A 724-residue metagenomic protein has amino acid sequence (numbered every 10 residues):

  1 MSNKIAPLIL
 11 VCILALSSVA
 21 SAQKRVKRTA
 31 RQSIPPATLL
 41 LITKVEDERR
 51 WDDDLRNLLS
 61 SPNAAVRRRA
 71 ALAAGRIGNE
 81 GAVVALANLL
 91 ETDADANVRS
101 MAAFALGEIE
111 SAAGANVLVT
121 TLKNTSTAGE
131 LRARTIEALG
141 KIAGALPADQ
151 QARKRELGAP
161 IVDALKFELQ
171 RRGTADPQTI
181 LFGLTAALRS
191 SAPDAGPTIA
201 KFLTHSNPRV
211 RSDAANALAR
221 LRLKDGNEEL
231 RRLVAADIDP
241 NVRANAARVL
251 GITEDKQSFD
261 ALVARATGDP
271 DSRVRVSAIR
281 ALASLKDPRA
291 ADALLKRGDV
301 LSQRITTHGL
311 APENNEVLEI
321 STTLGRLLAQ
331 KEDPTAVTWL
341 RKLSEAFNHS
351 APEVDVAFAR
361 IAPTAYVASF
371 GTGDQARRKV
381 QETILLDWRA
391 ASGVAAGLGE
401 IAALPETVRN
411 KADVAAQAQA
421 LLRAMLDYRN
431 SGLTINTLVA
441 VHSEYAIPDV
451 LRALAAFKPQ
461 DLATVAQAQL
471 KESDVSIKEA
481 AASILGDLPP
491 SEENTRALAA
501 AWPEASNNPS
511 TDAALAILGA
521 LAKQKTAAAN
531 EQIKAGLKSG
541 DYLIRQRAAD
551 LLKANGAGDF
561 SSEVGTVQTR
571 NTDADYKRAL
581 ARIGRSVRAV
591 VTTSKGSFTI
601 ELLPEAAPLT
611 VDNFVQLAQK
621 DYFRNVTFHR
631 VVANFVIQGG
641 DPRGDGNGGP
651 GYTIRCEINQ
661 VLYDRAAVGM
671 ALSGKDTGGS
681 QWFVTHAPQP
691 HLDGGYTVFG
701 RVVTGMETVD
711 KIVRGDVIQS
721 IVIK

Functional and structural regions predicted by a protein language model:
P7-S17: Bacterial N-terminal signal peptides
A22-L72, R76: N-terminal leader/linker segments that initiate helical-solenoid repeat arrays
K24-R25, D47-S60, N79-E91, S111-N124 (+12 more regions): Amphipathic alpha-helical scaffolding segments comprising HEAT/armadillo-like alpha-solenoid repeats
V26-P36, I136, A395-I401, D512: HEAT-repeat alpha-solenoid elements in large eukaryotic scaffold proteins
L40-T43, G75, G107, K123 (+15 more regions): Structural signature of alpha-helical solenoid repeat scaffolds
R49, A64-A65, E80, A94-N97 (+22 more regions): Alpha-helix N-cap/helix-start positions at coil->helix boundaries
R69, A85, M101, V117 (+26 more regions): Alpha-solenoid helical repeat scaffolds
T464, A468, E472-S476, S483 (+1 more regions): Cyclophilin-like peptidyl-prolyl cis-trans isomerases
